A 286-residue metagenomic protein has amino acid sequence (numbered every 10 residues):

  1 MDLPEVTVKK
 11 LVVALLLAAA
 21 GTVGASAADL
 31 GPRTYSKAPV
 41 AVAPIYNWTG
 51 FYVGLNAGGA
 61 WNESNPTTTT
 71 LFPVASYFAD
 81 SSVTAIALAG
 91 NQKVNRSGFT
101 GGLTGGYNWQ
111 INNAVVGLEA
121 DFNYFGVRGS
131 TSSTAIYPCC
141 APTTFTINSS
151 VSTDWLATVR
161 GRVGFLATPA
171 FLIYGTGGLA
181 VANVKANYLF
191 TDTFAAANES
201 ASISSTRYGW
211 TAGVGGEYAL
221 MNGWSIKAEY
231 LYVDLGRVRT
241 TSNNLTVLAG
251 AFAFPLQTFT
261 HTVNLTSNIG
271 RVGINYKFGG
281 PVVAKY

Functional and structural regions predicted by a protein language model:
D2-Y286: Gram-negative outer-membrane beta-barrel domains
